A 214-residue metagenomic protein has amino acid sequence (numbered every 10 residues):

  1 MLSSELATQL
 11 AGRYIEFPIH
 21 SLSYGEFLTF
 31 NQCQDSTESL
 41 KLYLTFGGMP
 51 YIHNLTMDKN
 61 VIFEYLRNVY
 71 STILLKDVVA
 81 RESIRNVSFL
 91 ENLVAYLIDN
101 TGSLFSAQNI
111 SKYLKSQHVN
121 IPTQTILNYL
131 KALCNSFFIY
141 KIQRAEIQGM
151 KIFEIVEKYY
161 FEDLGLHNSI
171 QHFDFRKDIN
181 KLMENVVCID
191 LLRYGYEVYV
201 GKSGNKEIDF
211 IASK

Functional and structural regions predicted by a protein language model:
L2-S3, S169: Conserved protein kinase catalytic core
S3-L104: Interdomain motor-coupling "hinge/lid" segment immediately C-terminal to the ATP-binding subdomain of NTP-driven enzymes
M57-K214: Accessory nucleic acid-recognition modules appended to NTPase machines
